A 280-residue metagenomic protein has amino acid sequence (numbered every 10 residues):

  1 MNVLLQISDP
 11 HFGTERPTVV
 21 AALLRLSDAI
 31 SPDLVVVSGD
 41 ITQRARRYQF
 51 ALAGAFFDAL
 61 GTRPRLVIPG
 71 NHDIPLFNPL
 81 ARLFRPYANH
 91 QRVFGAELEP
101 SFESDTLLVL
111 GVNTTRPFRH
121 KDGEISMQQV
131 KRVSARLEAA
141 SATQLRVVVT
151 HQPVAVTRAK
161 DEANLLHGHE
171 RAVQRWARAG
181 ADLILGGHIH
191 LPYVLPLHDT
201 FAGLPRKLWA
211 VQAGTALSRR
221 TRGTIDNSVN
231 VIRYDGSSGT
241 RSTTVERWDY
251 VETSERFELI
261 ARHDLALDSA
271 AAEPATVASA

Functional and structural regions predicted by a protein language model:
M1-A59, F77-L80, E97, R132: N-terminal active-site segment of His-dependent metallophosphoesterases
M1-L5, P100-G111, E138-L145, P205-W209 (+1 more regions): Beta-strand-turn-beta hairpins that frame and shape the catalytic cleft of phosphate-ester-processing enzymes
Q6-S8, V35-D40, R65-N71, N113 (+3 more regions): Active-site neighborhood of phospho(di)ester-bond hydrolases with catalytic His/Asp-centered motifs
G13-E15, Q43-R47, N71-R82, P117-H120 (+3 more regions): Active-site environment of divalent metal-dependent phosphoester hydrolases
A51-R132, A140, R175, L204: Extended active-site neighborhood of metal-dependent phosphoesterases/phosphodiesterases
A142-T157: Short acidic, glycine-rich surface-loop motifs adjacent to enzyme active sites
E162-S237: Conserved beta-sheet core of the metallophosphoesterase superfamily
R233-A280: A short C-terminal boundary segment appended to hydrolase-like catalytic domains
